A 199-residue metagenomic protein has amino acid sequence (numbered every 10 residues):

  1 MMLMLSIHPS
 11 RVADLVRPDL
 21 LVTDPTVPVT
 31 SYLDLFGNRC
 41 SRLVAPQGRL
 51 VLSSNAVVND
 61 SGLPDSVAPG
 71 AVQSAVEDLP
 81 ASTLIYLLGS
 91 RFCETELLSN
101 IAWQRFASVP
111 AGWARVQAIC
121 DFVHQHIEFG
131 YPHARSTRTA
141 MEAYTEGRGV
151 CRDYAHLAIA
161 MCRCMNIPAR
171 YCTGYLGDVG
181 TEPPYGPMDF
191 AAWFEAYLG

Functional and structural regions predicted by a protein language model:
M1-V67, A71: Intrinsically disordered, low-complexity N-terminal segments that are enriched in acidic
S10-L20, G130-P132, R152-A158: A broad, low-specificity signal for short, low-complexity segments enriched in glycine/proline and polar/charged
R11-V12, D24, R42, A75 (+5 more regions): Short, surface-exposed, charged/polar-biased interaction segments
R17, T23, A45, D60 (+5 more regions): Generic structural "secondary-structure junction" signal
G48, N55, V109, P183-Y185: Glycine-centered loop/turn motifs
V58-G62, A68-G70, V76-G149, L157-I159 (+1 more regions): Secondary-structure boundary elements
D121, D153-G199: Hydrophobic/aromatic-rich core segments of domains that either
